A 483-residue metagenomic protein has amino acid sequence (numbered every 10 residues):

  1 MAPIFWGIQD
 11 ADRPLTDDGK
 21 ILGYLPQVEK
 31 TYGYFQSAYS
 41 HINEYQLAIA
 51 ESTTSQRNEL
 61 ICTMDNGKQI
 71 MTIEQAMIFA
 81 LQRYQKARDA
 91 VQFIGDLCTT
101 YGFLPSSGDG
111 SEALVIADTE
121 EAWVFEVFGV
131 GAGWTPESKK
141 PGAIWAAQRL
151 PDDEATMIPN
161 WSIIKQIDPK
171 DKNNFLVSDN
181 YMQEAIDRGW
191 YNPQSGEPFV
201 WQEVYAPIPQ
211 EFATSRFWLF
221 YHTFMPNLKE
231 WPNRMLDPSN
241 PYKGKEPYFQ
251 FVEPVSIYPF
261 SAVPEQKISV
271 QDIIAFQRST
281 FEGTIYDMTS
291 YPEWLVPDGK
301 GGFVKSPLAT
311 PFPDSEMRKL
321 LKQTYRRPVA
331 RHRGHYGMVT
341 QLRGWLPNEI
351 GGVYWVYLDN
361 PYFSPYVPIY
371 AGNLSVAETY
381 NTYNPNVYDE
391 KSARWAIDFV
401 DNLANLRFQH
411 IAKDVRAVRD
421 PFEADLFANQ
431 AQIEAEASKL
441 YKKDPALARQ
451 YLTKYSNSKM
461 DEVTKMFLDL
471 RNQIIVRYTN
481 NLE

Functional and structural regions predicted by a protein language model:
M1-T72, F93-K267: A contiguous strand-loop segment
M77-R83: Short, well-ordered beta-strand elements within core beta-sheets of diverse protein domains
R83-V91: Short, charged, surface-exposed loops that flank catalytic or proteolytic processing sites
Q92-F93, F276: Generic alpha-helical secondary-structure signal
M235-R318, Q323, R327-V329, N429-Q432 (+1 more regions): Accessory, solvent-exposed terminal regions and/or long lumenal/extracellular loops of proteins
K300-E434, S438: Substrate-recognition/cap regions that form aromatic- and gly/pro-loop-enriched pockets for small-molecule ligands
V418-E483: Histidine-centered catalytic/metal-binding microenvironments
